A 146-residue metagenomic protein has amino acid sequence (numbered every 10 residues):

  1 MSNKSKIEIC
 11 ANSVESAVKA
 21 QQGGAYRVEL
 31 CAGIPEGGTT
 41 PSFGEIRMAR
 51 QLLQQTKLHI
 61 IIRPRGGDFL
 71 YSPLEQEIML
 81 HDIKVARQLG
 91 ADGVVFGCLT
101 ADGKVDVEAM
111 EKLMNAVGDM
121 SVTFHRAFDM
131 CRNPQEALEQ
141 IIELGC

Functional and structural regions predicted by a protein language model:
M1-N3: Basic/polar N-terminal segments that are highly enriched at the extreme N-terminus, encompassing both cleavable
S5-A11, V28-L30, L58-I62, V94-F96 (+1 more regions): Hydrophobic faces of well-ordered beta-strands that scaffold small-molecule active sites in alpha/beta enzyme cores
V14-Q22, I34-K57, P73-H81, C98-G118 (+1 more regions): Active-site-adjacent beta->alpha loops and helix N-cap segments on the catalytic face of soluble alpha/beta enzymes
Q21-V28, L53-T56, G90-G93, A116-M120 (+1 more regions): Glycine-enriched alpha-helix->loop->beta-strand junction motifs that scaffold or abut catalytic
Y26-T39, V85-G103, L144-C146: Glycine-rich phosphate-binding active-site loops on the catalytic face of alpha/beta enzymes
G66-Y71: A short acidic, helix-capping loop that chelates divalent metal ions and anchors anionic groups
R126, E139-I142: Acidic/histidine-rich catalytic cores of soluble enzymes
